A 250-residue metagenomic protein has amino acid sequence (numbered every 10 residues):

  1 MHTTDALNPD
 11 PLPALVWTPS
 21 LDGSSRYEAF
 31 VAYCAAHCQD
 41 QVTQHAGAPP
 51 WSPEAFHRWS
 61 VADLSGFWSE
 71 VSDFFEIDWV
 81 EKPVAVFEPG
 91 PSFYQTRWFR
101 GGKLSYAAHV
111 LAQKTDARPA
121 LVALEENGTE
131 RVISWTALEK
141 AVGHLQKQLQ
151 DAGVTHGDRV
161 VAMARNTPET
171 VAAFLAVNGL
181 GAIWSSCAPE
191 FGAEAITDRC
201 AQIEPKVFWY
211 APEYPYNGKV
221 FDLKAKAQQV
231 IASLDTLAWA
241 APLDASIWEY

Functional and structural regions predicted by a protein language model:
L7-Y94: N-terminal amphipathic, basic-rich helices that act as targeting or association modules
Q41-G47, H109-S134, I247-E249: AMP-dependent adenylate-forming
P50-F56, F93-K103, L124-I133: Acyl-group handling in specialized metabolite and lipid biosynthesis
V61, S69-E81, R100-V122: A short N-terminal helical cap/helix-turn-helix that marks the beginning of AMP-binding/adenylate-forming
L64, V142, Q146: Short amphipathic alpha-helical/adjacent loop interface patches that line ligand and macromolecule-binding sites
Q148-F191, A195-T197: Conserved AMP-binding/adenylate-forming
G179-Y250: Structural core segment of the AMP-binding/adenylate-forming
